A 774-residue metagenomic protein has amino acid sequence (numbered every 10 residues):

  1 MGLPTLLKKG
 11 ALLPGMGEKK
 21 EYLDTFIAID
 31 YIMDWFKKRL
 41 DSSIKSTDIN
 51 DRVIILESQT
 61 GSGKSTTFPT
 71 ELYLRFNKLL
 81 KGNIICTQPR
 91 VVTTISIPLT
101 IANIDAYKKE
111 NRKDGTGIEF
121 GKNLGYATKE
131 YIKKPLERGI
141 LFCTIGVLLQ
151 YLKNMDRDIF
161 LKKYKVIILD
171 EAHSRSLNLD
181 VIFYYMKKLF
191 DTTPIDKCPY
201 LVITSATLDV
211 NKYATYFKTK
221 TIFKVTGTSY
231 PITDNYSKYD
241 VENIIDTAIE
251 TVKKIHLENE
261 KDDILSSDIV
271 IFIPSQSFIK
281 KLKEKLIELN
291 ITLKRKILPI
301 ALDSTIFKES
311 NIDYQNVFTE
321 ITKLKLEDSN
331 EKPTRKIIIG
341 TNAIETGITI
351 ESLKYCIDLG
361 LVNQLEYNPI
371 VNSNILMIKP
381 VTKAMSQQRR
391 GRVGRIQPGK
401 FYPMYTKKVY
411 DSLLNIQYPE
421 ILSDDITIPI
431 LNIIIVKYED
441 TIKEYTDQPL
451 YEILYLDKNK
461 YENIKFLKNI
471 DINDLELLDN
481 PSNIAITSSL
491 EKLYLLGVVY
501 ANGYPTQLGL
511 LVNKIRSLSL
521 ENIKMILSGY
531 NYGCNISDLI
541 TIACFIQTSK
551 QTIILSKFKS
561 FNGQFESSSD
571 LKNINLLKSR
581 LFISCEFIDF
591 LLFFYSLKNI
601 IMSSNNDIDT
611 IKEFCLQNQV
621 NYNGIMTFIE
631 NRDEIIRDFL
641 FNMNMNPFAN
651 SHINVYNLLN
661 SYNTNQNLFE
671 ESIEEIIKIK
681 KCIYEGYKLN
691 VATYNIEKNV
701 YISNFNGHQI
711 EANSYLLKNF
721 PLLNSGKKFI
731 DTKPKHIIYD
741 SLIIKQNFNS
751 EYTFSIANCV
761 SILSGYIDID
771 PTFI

Functional and structural regions predicted by a protein language model:
M1-M525, Y656-I673, G686-Y694, Q709-N713 (+6 more regions): P-loop NTPase motor module signature
I54, S58, D114-T116, D303 (+3 more regions): C-terminal accessory subdomains of helicases
